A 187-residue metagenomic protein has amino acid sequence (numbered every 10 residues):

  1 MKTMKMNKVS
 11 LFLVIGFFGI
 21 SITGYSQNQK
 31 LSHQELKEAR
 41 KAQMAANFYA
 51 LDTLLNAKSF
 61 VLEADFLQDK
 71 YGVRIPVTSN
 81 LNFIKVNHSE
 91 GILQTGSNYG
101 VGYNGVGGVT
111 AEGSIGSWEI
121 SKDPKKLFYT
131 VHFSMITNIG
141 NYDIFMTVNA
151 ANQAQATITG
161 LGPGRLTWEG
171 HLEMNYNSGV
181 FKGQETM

Functional and structural regions predicted by a protein language model:
M1-Q34: Bacterial Sec-dependent N-terminal signal peptides
V14-G16, D52, R74, L81 (+3 more regions): Generic marker of residues within folded, mature protein domains
K30-G102, G179-Q184: N-terminal secretory signal peptides
F48-Y49, S79-N82, T110-S121, I139-F145: Short small/polar-residue motifs
Q68-V77, G105-E112, H132-I139: Short, solvent-exposed secondary-structure boundary motifs
V73-R74, G102-G107, R165-H171: A short, polar/proline- and glycine-enriched secondary-structure boundary/capping micro-motif
I84-L127: Mature extracytoplasmic domains of secretory-pathway proteins
S117-M187: Helix-rich interaction surfaces within compact, conserved domain-sized segments that mediate assembly or partner
